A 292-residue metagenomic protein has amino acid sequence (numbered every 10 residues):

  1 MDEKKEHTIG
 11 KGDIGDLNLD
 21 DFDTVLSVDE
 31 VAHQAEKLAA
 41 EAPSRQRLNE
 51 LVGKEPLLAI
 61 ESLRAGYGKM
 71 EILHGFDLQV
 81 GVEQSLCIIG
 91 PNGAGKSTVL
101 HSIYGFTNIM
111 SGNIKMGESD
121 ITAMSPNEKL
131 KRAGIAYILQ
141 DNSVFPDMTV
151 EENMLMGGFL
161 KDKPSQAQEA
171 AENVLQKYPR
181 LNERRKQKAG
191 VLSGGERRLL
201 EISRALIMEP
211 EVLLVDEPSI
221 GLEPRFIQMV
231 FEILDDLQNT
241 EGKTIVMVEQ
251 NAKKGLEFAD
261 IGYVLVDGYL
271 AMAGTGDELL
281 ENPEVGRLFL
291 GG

Functional and structural regions predicted by a protein language model:
M1-R64: ABC-family P-loop ATPase nucleotide-binding domain
L58, L73-G75: Conserved structural motif at the start of ABC-family nucleotide-binding domains
G68, N108, M148-E169, K177-P179 (+2 more regions): ABC-type ATPase nucleotide-binding domains, specifically the catalytic core motifs of the NBD
I89-P91: The feature captures the beta-strand-to-loop junction immediately N-terminal to the Walker
Y104: Helix-to-loop junction immediately C-terminal to a conserved catalytic motif
N108, D120-A136, D141, P164-A171 (+2 more regions): ABC ATPase NBD coupling module
K188-L192: Conserved ABC ATPase signature
I207-E211: A short, proline-enriched helix->beta-strand linker immediately N-terminal to the Walker B motif in ABC-type P-loop
